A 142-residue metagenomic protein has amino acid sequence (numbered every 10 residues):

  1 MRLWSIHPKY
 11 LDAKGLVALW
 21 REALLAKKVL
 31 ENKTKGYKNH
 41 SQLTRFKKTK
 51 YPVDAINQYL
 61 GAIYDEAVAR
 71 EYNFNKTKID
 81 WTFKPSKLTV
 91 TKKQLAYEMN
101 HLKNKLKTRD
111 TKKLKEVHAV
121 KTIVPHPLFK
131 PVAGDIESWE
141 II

Functional and structural regions predicted by a protein language model:
M1-L16, E22-L25, V29-K33, K47-I142: Sequence termini and other peripheral, non-core segments
K35-Y37: Short conserved micro-motifs on helix faces and helix-strand junctions that flank and scaffold key functional residues
H40: Conserved, mostly hydrophobic/aromatic
